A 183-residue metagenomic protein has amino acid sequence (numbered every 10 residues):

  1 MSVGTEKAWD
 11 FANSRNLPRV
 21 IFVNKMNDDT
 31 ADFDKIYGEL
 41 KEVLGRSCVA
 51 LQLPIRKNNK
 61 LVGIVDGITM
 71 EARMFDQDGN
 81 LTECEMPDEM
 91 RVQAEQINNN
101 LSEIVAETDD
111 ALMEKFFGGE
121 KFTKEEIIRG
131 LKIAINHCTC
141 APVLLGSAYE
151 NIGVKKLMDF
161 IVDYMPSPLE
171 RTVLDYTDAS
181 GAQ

Functional and structural regions predicted by a protein language model:
M1-Q183: Structural and coupling elements of P-loop NTPases
